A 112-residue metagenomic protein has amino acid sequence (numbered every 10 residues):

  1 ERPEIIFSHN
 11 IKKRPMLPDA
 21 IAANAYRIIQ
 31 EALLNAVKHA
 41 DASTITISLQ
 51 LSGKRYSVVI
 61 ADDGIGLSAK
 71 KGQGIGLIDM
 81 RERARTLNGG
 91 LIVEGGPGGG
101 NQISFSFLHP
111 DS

Functional and structural regions predicted by a protein language model:
E1-S112: Coiled-coil dimerization/phosphotransfer module
